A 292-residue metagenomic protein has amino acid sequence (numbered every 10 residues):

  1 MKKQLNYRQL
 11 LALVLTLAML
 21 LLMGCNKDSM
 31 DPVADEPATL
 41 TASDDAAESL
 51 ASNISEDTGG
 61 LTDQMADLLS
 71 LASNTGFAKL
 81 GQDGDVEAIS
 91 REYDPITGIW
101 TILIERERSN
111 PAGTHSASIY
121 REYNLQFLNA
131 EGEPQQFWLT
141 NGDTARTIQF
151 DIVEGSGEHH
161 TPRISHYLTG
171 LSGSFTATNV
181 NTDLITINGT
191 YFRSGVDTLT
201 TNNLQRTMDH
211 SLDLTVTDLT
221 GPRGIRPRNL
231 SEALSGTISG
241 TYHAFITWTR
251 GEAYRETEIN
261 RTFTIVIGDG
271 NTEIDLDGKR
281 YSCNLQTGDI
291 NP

Functional and structural regions predicted by a protein language model:
K2-A12: Bacterial N-terminal signal peptides that target proteins for export
L13-A18: Sec-dependent N-terminal signal peptides
L21-G24: C-terminal motif of bacterial Sec signal peptides marking the signal peptidase cleavage site
D28-P292: Low-complexity, intrinsically disordered segments exposed to solvent
